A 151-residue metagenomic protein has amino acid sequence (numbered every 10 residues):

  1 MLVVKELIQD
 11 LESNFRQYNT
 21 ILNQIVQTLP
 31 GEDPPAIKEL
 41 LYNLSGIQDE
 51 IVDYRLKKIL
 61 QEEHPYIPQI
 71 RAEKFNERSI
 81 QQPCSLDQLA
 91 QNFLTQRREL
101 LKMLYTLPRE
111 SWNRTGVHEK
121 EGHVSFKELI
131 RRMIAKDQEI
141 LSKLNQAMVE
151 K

Functional and structural regions predicted by a protein language model:
M1-R16, T20: Extreme N-terminal tail/first-helix region
L2, F75-Q88, K120-E128: Acidic/His metal-coordination segments adjacent to aromatic residues that form catalytic metal sites in metalloenzymes
E6, Q17, I51, R55 (+3 more regions): Exposed alpha-helical structural elements
L7, N14, Q96-E99, K136 (+1 more regions): Internal, well-ordered alpha-helical segments in soluble enzyme and binding-protein domains
L11, T20-I21, N76-N113, M133: Acidic/histidine-rich alpha-helical segments that form the ligand environment of transition-metal centers
Q17, I21-Q24, T28, R55 (+3 more regions): Amphipathic, soluble alpha-helical interaction motifs
Q27-R71, G116-K151: Short, contiguous alpha-helical
